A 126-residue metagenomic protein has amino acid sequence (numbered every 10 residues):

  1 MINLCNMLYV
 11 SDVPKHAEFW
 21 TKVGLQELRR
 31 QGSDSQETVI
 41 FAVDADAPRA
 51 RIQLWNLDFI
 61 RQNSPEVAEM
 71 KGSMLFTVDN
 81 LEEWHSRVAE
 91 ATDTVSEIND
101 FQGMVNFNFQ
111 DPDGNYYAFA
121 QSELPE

Functional and structural regions predicted by a protein language model:
I2-D12, I40-D44, N63-A89, V105-Q110: Vicinal oxygen chelate
M7-R49: Core segments of cupin and vicinal oxygen chelate
K15, K22-Q26, A47, R61 (+4 more regions): A generic structural signal for solvent-exposed, polar alpha-helical segments
F19-K22, Q26, V43, M70-G72 (+3 more regions): Generic alpha-helical propensity signal that fires on short helical segments and nearby coil/disordered stretches
T21, T38, T77, T92-T94: Residue-identity detector for threonine
R30-G32, S86-E126: Vicinal oxygen chelate
A50-W55: Conserved, structured core segments of small domains
L57-F59: Short, conserved turn/kink motifs that form compact alpha/beta structural patches or helix kinks used as
